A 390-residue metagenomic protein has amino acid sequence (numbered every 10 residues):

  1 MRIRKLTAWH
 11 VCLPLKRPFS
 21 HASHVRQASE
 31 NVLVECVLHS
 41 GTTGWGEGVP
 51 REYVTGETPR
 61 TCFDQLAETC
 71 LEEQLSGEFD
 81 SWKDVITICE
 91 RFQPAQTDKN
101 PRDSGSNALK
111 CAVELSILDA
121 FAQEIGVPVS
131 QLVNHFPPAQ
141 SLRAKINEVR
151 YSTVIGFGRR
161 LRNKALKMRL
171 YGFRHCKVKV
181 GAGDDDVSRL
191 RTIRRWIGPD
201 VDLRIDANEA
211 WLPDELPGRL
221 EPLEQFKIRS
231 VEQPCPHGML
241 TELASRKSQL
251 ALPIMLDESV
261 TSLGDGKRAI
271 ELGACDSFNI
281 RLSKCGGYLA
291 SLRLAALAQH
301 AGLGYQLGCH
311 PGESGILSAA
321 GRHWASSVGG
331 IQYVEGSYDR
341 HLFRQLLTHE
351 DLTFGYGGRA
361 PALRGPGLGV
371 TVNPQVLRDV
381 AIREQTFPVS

Functional and structural regions predicted by a protein language model:
M1-G56, R340-L346, F387: Structured beta-strand/loop patches that form or line metal/cofactor-binding pockets in enzymes
I3, V34, G41, V113 (+9 more regions): Conserved, mostly hydrophobic/aromatic
R4-L6, V11-L13, N31, L294 (+1 more regions): Flexible C-terminal active-site loop/helix
V37-I125: Metal- or metallocofactor-binding catalytic centers and their adjacent structured scaffolds across diverse enzyme
F121-A122, K247, A298, A325: A generic structural signal for well-ordered alpha-helical segments
V129-L132, S230-P234, G308-C309, Y333-S337: Flexible, glycine/charged-enriched surface loops at secondary-structure junctions
Q131-R174, G181-T192, P199-D202, G287: Active-site-proximal beta-alpha core segment in soluble small-molecule metabolic enzymes
V178-A320: Catalytic core of soluble alpha/beta enzymes
